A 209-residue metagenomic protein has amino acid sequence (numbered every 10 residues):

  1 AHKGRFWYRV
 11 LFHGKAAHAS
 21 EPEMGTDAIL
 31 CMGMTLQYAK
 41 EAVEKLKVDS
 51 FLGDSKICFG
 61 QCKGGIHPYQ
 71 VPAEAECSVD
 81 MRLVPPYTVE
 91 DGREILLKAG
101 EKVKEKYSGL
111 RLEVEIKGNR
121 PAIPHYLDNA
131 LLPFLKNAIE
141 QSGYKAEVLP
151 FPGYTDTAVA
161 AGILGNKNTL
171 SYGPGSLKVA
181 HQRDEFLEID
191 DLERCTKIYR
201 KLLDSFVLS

Functional and structural regions predicted by a protein language model:
A1-S209: Metal-dependent amide/peptide-bond hydrolase catalytic core, centered on the "pita-bread" metallohydrolase fold
